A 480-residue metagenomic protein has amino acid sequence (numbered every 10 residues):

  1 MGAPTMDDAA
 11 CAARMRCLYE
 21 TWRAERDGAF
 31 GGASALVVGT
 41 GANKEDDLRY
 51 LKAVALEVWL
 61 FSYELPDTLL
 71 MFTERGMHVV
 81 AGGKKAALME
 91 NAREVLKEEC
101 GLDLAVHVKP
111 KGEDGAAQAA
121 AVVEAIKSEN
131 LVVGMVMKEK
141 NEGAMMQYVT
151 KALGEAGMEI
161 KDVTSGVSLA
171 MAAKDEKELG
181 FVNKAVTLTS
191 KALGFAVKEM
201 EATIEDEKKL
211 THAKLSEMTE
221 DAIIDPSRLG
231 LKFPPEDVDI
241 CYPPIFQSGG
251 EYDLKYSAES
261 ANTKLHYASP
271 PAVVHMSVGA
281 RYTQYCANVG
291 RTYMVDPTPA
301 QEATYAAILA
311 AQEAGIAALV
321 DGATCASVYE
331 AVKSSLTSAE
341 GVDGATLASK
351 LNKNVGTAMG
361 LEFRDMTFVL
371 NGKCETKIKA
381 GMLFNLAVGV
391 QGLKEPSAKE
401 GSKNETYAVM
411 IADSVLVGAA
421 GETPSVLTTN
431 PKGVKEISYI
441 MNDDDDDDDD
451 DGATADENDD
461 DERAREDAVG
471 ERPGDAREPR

Functional and structural regions predicted by a protein language model:
M1-R480: Active-site neighborhoods and metal-handling regions in enzymes and metal-associated proteins
